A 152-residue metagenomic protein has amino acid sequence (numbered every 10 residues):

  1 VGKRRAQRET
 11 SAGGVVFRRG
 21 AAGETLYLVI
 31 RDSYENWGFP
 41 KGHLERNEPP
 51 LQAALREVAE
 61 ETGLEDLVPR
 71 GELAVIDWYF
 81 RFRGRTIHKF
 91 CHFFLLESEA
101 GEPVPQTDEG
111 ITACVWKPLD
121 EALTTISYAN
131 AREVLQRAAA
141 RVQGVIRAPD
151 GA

Functional and structural regions predicted by a protein language model:
G2-P40: N-terminal strand-loop-strand
T10-A12, T25, K89-H92, T112: Change "...and in nucleic-acid phosphodiester-cleaving endonucleases..." to "...and in nucleic-acid processing enzymes
V15, V29, F93-L95, W116: Conserved hydrophobic/aromatic beta-strand scaffold that supports enzyme active sites
F39-L73: The catalytic Nudix box helix
E45, I87, E109-I111: A short beta-loop-beta micro-motif enriched in histidine and acidic residues
G63-G101: Active-site segment of metal-dependent pyrophosphate-handling enzymes, primarily the Nudix hydrolase catalytic core
F93, A100-L135: NUDIX/MutT-family hydrolases
T124-A152: Charged phosphate-binding loop/patch that engages nucleotide di/tri-phosphates or the phosphate backbone of nucleic
